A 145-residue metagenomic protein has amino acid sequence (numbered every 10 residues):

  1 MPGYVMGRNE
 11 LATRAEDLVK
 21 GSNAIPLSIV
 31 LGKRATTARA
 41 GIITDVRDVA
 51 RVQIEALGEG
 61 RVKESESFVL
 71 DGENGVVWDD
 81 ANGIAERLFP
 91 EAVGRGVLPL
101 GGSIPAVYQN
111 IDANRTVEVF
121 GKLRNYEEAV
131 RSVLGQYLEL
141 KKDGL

Functional and structural regions predicted by a protein language model:
M1-P2: Conserved SDR Rossmann-fold cofactor-binding beta-strand/turn motif
G7-S22, E55-S67: Glycine/proline-rich active-site loop of Rossmann-fold NAD(P)-dependent oxidoreductases
N9-T13, A40, A85, S103-Y108 (+1 more regions): Preference for well-ordered, secondary-structure-rich cores of eukaryotic proteins
R14-T44: A conserved pocket-lining segment of Rossmann-fold NAD(P)-dependent short-chain dehydrogenase/reductase
A38-I43, R51-G102, S132, Q136-L145: Mid/C-terminal beta-alpha module of Rossmann-like enzyme folds, strongest in SDR-family dehydrogenases/epimerases
L100-G121: Conserved C-terminal active-site "lid" loop/helix of NAD(P)H-dependent oxidoreductases that clamps the redox cofactor
A113, V130-V133: Extended, non-catalytic subsegments within catalytic or DNA/protein-binding/adaptor domains
